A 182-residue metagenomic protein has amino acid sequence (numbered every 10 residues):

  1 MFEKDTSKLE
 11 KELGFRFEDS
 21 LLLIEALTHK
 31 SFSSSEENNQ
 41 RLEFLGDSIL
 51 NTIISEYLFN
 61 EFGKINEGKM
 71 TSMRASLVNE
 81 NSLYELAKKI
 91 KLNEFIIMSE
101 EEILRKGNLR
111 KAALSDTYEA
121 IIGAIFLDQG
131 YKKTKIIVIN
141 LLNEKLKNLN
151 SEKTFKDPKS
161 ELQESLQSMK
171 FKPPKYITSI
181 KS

Functional and structural regions predicted by a protein language model:
M1-S182: Double-stranded RNA-binding/processing signature
